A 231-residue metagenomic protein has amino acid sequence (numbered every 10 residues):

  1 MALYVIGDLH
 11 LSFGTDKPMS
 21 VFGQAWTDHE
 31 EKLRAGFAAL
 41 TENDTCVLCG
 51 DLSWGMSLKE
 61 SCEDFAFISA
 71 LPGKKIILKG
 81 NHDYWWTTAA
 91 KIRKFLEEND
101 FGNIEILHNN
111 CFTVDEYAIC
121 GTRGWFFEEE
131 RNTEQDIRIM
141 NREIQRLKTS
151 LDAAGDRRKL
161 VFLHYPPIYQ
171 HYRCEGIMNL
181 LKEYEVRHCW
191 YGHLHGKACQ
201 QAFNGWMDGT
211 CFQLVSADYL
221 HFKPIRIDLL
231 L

Functional and structural regions predicted by a protein language model:
M1-A70, Y84, R142, R146-R158 (+1 more regions): N-terminal active-site segment of His-dependent metallophosphoesterases
V5-G7, C46-D51, K75-N81, E105-H108 (+3 more regions): Active-site neighborhood of phospho(di)ester-bond hydrolases with catalytic His/Asp-centered motifs
L9-D16, D83-R173, L180: Conserved catalytic scaffold of divalent metal-dependent phosphoesterases
K17, V21-Q24, R34-A35, T113 (+4 more regions): Binuclear metal-dependent phosphoesterase catalytic core
G36, E63-P72, F95-N99, G176-E185: Catalytic-core regions built around general acid/base machinery
T41, A70-P72, F101, V114 (+3 more regions): Short, well-ordered coil/turn elements that cap or connect secondary structure elements
G55-M56, I168-H171, A198: Short, solvent-exposed loop/turn segments at secondary-structure junctions
